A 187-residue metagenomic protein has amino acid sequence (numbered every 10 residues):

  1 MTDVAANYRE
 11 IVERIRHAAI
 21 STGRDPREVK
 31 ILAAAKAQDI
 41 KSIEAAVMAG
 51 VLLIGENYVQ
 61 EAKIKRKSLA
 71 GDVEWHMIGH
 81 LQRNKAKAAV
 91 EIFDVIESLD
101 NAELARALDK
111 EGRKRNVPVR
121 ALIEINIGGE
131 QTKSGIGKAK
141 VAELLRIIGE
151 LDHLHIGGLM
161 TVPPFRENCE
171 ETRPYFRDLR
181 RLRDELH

Functional and structural regions predicted by a protein language model:
M1-L186: Conserved alpha/beta-domain cores
